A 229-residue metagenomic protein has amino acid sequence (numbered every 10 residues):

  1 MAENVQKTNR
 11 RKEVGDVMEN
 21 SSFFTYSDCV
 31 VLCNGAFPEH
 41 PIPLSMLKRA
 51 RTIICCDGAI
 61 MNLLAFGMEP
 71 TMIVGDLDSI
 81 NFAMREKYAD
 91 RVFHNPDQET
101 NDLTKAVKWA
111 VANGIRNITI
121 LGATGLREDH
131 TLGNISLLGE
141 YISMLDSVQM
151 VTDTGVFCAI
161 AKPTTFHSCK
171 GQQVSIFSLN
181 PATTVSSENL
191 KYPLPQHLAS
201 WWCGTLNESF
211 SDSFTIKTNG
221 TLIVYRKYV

Functional and structural regions predicted by a protein language model:
N4-T8, K12: Polybasic, lysine-rich low-complexity intrinsically disordered segments
G15-R85: N-terminal beta-strand-loop-alpha-helix module at the start of alpha/beta ligand-binding or catalytic domains
Y26, D76, I80-R91, N95 (+1 more regions): Mobile, glycine- and charge-enriched loop segments and immediately flanking short secondary-structure elements within
D28-V30, R51-T52, T71-M72, R91 (+6 more regions): Structural motif
C33-G35, T124, K227: Structural motif
R49, G58-M144: Acidic/Gly/His-enriched mid-domain segments of enzyme catalytic cores or analogous surface patches that mediate
E140, M144-H167, V174: Class I SAM-dependent methyltransferase SAM-binding "motif I" and its flanking Rossmann-like core
I160-V229: Long, charged alpha-helical interface segments
